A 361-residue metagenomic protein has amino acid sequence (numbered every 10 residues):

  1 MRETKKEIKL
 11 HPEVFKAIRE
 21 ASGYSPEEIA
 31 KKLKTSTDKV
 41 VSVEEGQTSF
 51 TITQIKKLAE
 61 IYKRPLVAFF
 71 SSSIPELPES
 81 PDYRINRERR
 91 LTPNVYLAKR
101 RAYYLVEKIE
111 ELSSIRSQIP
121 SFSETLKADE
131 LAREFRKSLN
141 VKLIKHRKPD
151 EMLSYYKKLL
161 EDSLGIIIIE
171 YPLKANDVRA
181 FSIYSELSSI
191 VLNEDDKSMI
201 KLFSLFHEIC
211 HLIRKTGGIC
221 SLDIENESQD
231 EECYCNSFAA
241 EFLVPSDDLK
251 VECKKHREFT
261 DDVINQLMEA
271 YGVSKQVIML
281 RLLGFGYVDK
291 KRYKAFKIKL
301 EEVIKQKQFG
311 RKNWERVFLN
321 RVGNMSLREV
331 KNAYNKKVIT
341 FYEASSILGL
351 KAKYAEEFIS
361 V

Functional and structural regions predicted by a protein language model:
M1-V361: Active-site hotspot residues in diverse enzymes, especially metal/ion-binding acidic/histidine motifs
